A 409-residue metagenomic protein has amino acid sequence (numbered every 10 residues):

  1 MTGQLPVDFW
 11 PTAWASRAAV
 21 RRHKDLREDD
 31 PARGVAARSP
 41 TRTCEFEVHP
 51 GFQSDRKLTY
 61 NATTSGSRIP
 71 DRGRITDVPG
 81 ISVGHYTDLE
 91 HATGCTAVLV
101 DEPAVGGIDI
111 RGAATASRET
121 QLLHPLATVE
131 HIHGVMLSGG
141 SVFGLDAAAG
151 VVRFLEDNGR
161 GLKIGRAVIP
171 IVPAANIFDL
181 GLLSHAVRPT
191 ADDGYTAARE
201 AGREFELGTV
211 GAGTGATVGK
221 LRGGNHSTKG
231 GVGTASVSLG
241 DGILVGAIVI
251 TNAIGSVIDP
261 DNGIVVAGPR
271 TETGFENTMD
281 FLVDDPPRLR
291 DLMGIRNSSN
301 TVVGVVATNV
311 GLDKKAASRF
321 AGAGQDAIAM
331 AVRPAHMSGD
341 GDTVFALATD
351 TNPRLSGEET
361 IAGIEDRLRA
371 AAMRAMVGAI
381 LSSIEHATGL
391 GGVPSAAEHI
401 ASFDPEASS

Functional and structural regions predicted by a protein language model:
G3-T12, E47, F52-T59: N-terminal amphipathic/hydrophobic targeting modules at extreme N-termini, encompassing cleavable Sec/SRP-type signal
Q4-P6, R22, L26, P40 (+1 more regions): Short, often N-terminal, low-complexity regions that either remain intrinsically disordered or form a short helix
D8-W14, P31-A32, A36: Short linear segments in intrinsically disordered or otherwise low-structure-confidence regions
N61-V142, D146-A149, D157-S409: A structural signal for small-residue-enriched, beta-sheet-centric alpha/beta enzyme cores and oligomeric scaffold folds
